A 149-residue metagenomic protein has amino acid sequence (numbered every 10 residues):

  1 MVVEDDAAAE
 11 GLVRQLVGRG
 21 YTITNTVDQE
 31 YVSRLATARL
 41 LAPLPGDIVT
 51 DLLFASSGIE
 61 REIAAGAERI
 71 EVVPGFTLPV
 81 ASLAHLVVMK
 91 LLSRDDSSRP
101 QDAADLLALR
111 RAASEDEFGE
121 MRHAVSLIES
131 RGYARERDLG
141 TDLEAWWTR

Functional and structural regions predicted by a protein language model:
M1-R149: Compositionally biased terminal segments of proteins
